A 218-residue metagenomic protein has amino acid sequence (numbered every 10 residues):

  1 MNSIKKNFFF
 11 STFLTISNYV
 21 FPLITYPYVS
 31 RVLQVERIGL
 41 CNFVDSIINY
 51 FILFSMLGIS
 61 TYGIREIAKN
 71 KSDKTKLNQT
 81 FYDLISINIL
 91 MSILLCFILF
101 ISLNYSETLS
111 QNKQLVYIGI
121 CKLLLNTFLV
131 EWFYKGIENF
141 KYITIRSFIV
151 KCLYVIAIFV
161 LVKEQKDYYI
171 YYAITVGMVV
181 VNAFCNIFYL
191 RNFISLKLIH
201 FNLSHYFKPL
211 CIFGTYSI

Functional and structural regions predicted by a protein language model:
M1-I4, K141-T144, Y168-T175, F184-I218: Interhelical loop/hinge segments that connect adjacent transmembrane helices in multipass membrane
S3-S60, C96, V155, C211-I218: Signature of the first transmembrane helix
N7, S11-T15, N49, L84 (+7 more regions): Residue-level signature of transmembrane alpha-helical cores of multipass secondary-active transporters and flippases
T15, P27-R31, D45, T61 (+10 more regions): Transmembrane alpha-helix boundary and packing residues in multipass membrane permease domains and related
L33-R37, F51-S86, G136-K141: Transmembrane-helix boundary and interhelical linker motifs in polytopic inner-membrane proteins
L33-V44, N70-Y82, I93-L124, E164-Y171: Membrane-interface helix-capping segments at transmembrane helix termini in multi-pass transporters
F43, K113, I120, I145-N192: Hydrophobic alpha-helical transmembrane segments
K69, K113, L123-I145: Membrane-interface junctions at transmembrane-helix termini in multi-pass inner-membrane proteins
